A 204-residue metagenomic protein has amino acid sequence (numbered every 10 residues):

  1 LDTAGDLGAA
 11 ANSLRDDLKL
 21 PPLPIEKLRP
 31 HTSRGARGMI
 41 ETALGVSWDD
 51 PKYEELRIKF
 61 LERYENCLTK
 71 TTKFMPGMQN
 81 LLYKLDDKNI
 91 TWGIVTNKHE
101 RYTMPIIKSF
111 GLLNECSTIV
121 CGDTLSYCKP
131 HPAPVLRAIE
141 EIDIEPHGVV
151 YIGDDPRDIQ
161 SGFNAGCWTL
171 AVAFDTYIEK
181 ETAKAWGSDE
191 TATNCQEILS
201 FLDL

Functional and structural regions predicted by a protein language model:
L1-K88, H99-R101: N-terminal helical cap/lid subdomain that shapes the substrate entry/recognition surface in HAD-like hydrolases
P21, L112-S117, E145: Conserved H-loop
K27, L113-Y127: A short, structured active-site edge motif that brings together acidic residues
Q79-D87, I139, I159-N164: Surface-exposed amphipathic alpha-helices with a cationic face
Y83, K88-T91, S117, G148 (+1 more regions): Structural signature of beta-strand start/N-cap positions in the alpha/beta core of ABC transporter nucleotide-binding
N97, D123, D155, A173-T176 (+1 more regions): Short secondary-structure boundary segments
C128-I159: Conserved Lys-Pro-Asp/Glu-containing loop-to-beta segment of HAD-superfamily phosphomonoesterases, centered on
V150-E190: Acidic, Mg2+-coordinating phosphoryl-transfer loop and its flanking beta/alpha structural elements, shared across
